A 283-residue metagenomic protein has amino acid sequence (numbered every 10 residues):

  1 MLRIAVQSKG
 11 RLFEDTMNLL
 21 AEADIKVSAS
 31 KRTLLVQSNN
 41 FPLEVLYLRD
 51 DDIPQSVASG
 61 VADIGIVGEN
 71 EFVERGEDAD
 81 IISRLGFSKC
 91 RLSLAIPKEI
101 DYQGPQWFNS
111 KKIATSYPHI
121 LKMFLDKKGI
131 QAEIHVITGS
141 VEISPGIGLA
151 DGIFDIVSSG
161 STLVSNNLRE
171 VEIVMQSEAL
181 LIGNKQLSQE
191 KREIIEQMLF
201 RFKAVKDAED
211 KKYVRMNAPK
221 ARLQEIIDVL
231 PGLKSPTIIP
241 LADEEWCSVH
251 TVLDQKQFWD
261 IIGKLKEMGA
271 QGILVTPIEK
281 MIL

Functional and structural regions predicted by a protein language model:
M1-L43, V67-D80, R84-R91, E99-L283: Small-molecule-sensing regulatory modules
P42-V61: Short, structured active-site "lid" loops
